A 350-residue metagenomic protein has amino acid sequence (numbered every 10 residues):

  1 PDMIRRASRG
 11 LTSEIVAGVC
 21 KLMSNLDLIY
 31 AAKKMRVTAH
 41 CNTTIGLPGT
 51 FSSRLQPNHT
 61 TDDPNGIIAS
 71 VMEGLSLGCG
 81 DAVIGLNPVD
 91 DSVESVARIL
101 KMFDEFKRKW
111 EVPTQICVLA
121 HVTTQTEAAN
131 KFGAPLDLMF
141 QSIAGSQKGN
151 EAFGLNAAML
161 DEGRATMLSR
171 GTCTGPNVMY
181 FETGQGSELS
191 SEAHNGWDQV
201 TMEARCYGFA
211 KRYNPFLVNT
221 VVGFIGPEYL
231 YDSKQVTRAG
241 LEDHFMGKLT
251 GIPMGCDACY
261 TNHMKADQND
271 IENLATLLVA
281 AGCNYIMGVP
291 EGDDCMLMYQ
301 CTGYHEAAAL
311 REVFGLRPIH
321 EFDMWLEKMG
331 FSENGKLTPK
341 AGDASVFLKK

Functional and structural regions predicted by a protein language model:
P1-S70, S76, D81-K350: Anaerobic metallocofactor- and corrinoid-dependent redox/one-carbon enzyme cores, especially those from methanogenesis
